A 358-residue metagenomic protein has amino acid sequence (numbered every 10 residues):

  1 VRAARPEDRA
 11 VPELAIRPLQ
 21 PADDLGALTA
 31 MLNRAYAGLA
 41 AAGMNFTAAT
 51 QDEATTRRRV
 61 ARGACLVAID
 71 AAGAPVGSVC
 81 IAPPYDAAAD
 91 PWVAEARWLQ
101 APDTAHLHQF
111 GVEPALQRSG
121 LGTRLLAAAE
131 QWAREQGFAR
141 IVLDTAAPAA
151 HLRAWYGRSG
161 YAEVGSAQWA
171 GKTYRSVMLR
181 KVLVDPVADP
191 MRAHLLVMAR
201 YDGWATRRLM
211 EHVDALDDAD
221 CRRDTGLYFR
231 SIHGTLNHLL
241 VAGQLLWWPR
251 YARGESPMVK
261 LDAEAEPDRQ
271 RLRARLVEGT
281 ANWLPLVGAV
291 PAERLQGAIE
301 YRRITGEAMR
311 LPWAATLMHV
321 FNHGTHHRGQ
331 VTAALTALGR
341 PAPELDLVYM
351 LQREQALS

Functional and structural regions predicted by a protein language model:
V1-D23, V184-R192: Conserved N-terminal entry element of GNAT/NAT acetyltransferase domains
A22, T29, N33-R58: Conserved GNAT-fold acetyl-CoA-binding loop/helix
R57-V67, P84-A88, H106: A short helix-loop-beta-strand connector motif used in the catalytic cores of GNAT acetyltransferases and, in some
V76, L196-D262, R303-S358: Short, contiguous alpha-helical
C80-Q109, W169-K172: Conserved acyl-donor/pantetheine-binding loop and adjacent beta-alpha core of acyl/acetyltransferases and related
V112, R118-Q131, R158: Conserved acetyl-CoA-binding loop-helix of GNAT-fold acetyltransferases
Q117, L143-L152, W169-Y174: Conserved beta-strand-loop-alpha-helix junction that forms the acyl-donor binding cleft
L126, A133-D144: Conserved GNAT acetyl-CoA-binding A-motif
